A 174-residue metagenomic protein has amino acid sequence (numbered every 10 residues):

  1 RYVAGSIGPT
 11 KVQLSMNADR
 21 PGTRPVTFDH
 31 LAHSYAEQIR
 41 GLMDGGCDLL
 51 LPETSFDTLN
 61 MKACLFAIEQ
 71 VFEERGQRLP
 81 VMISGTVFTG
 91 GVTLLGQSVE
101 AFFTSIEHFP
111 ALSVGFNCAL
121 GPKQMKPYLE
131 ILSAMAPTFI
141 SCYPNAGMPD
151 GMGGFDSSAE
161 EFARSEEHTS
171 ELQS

Functional and structural regions predicted by a protein language model:
R1-S170, S174: Domain-level signal for soluble alpha/beta catalytic cores
